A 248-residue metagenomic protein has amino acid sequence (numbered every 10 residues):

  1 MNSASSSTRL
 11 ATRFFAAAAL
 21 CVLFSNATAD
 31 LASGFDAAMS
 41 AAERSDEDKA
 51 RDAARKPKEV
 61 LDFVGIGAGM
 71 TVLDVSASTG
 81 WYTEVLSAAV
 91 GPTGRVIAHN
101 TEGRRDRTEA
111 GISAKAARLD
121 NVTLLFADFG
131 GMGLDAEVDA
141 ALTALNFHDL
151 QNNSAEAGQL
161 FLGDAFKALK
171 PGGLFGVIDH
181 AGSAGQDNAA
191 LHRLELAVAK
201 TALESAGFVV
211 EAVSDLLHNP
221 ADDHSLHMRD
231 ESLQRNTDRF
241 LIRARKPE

Functional and structural regions predicted by a protein language model:
G34-F63, G67: Class I SAM-dependent methyltransferase Rossmann-like catalytic core, especially the SAM/SAH-binding loop
G69-S78: Conserved class I S-adenosyl-L-methionine
S87-A88, A157-P171: A short glycine-rich, Lys/Arg-flanked "PGG" loop and its adjoining helix->strand segment in the class I
L119, M132-L142: A short acidic, Gly/Pro-enriched loop at the edge of an enzyme's catalytic core that lines a small-molecule cofactor
V138-Q159: A short SAM/SAH-binding and catalytic strip from SAM-dependent methyltransferases
G172-A181: Conserved beta-strand signature within the Rossmann-like core of class I S-adenosyl-L-methionine
N188-V213: Conserved Class I S-adenosyl-L-methionine
D223-E248: Core SAM-dependent methyltransferase catalytic element
